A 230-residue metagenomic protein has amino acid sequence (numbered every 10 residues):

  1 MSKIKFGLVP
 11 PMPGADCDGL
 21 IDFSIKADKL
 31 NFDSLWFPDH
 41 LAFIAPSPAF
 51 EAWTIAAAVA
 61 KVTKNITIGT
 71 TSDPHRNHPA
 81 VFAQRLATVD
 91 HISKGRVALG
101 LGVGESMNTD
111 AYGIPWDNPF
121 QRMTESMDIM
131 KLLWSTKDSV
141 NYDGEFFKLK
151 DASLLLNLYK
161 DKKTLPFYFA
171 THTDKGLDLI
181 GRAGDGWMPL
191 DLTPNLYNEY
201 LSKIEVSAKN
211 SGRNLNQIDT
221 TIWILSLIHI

Functional and structural regions predicted by a protein language model:
M1-I228: Active-site-adjacent structural elements that line small-molecule/cofactor binding pockets in enzymes
